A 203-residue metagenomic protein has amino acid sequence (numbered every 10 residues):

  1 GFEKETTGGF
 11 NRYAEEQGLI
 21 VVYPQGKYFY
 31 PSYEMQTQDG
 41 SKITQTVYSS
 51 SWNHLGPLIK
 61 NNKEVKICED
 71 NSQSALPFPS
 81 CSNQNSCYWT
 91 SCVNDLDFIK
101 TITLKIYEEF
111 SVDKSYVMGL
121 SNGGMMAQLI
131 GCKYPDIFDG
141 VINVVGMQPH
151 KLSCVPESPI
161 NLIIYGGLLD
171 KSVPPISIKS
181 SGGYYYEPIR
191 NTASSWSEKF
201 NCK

Functional and structural regions predicted by a protein language model:
G1-Y116, L129, K133: Serine-hydrolase catalytic machinery in alpha/beta-hydrolase-like enzymes
F2, G124, L168: Gly/Ser/Thr-rich helix-start
G9, M126, N191: Short Gly/charged-rich anion-binding patches and loops
Q25, S121, L168: Nucleotide-sugar donor-binding loop of glycosyltransferases
Y88-D95, L120, G182-Y185, I189: Aromatic-acidic/polar surface patches that form glycan- and anion
K105-I160, K171: Primarily recognizes the serine-hydrolase "nucleophile elbow" in alpha/beta-hydrolase and SGNH/GDSL folds
D139-K203: The feature captures the conserved acid-bearing segment of alpha/beta-hydrolase catalytic domains
